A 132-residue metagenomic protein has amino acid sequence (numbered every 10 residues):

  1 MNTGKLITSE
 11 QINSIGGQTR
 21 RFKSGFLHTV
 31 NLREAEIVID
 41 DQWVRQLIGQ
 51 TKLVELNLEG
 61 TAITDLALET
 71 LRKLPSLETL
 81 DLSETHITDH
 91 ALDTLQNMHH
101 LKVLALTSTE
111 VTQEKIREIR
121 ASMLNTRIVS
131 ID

Functional and structural regions predicted by a protein language model:
M1-N13: Surface-exposed cap/linker segments adjacent to membranes
G16-R21: Short secondary-structure junctions
F22-L66, T70-H90, T94-D132: Concave beta-strand-loop units of leucine-rich repeat
